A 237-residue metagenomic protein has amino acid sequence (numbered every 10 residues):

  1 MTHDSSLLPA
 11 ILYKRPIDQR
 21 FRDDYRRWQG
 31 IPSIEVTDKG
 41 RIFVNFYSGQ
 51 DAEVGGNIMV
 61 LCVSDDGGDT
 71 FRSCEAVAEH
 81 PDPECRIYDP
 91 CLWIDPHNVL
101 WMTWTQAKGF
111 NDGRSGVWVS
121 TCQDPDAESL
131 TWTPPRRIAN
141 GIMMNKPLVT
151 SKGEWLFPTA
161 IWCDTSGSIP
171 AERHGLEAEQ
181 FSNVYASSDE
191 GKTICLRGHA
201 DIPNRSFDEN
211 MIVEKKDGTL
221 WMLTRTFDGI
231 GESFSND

Functional and structural regions predicted by a protein language model:
M1-D237: Asp-box/BNR beta-propeller blade signature and adjacent active/binding-site loops in extracellular glycan-interacting
